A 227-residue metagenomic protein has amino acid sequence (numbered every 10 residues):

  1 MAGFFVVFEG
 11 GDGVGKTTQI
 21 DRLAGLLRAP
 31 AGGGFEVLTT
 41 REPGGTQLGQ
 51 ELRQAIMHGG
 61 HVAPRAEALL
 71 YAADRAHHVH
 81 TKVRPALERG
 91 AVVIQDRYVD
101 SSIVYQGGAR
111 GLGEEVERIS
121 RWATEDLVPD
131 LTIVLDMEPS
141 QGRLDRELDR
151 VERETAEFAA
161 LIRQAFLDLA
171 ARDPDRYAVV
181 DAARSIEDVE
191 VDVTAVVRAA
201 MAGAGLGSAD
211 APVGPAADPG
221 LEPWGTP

Functional and structural regions predicted by a protein language model:
A2-F5: Pre-Walker A (Motif I) flank of P-loop NTPase domains
F8: Hydrophobic anchor at the beta1->P-loop junction of P-loop NTPases
G13: Walker A (P-loop) phosphate-binding loop of P-loop NTPases
K16: Conserved lysine of the Walker
Q19: Hydrophobic positions on the alpha1 helix immediately C-terminal to the Walker A/P-loop
A24, S140-P227: NTP-dependent small-molecule kinase module
G32-T124, D192, V196: ATP-dependent small-molecule kinase phosphotransfer cores that center on conserved nucleotide phosphate-binding segments
R97-A165: A glycine- and Lys/Arg-enriched "phosphate-lid" helix/loop adjacent to the NTP-binding pocket of small-molecule kinases
